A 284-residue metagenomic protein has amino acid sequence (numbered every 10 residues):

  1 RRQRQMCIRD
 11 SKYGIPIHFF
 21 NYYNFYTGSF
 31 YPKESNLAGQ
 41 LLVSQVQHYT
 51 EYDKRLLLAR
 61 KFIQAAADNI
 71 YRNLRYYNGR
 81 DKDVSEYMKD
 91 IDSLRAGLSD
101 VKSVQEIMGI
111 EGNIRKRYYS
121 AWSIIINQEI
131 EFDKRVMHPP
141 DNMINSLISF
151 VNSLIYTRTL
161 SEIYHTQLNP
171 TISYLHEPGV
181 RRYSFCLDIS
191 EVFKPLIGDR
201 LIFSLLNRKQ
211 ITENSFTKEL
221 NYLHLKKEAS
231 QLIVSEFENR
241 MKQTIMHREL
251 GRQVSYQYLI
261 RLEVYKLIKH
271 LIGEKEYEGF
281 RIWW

Functional and structural regions predicted by a protein language model:
R1-R2, I15-N21: Short hydrophobic alpha-helical runs that function as membrane-insertion/retention elements
Q3-I8: Short, small-residue-biased leader/transition segments that mark boundaries at the very start of proteins
R9, S29-Y31: A short acidic (Asp/Glu
T27, L37-W284: Active-site helix-to-loop segments that bind/position phosphate- or nucleotide-bearing substrates and donors across
P32-N36: Short low-complexity, flexible loop/linker segments enriched in glycine and/or proline with clustered acidic
